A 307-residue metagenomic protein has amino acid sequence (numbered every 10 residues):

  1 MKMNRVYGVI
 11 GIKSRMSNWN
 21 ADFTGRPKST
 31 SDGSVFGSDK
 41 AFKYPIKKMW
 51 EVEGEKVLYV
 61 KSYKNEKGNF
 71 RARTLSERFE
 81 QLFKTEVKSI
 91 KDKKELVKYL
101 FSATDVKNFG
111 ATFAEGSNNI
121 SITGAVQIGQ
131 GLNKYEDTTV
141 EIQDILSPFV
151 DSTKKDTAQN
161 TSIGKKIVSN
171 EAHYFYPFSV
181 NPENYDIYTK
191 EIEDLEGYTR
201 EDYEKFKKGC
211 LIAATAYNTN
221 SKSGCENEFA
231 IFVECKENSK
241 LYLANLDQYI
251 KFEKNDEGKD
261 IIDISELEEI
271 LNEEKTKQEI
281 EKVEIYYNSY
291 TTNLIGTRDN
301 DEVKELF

Functional and structural regions predicted by a protein language model:
M1-K40, Y44-F307: Basic polyanion-binding and macromolecular-assembly surfaces
